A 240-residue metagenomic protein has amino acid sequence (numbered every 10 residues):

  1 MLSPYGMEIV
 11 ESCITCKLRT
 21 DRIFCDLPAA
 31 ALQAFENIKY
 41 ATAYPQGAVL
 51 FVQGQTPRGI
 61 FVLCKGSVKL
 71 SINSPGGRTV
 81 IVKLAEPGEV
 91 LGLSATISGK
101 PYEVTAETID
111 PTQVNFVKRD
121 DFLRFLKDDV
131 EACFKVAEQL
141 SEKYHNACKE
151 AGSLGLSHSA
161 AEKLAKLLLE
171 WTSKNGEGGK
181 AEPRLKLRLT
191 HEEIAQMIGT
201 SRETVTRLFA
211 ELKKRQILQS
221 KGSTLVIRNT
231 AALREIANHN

Functional and structural regions predicted by a protein language model:
M1-Q46, V90, A95-T96: Cyclic nucleotide-binding regulatory module and flanking cytosolic helices
I23, A48-P111: Cyclic nucleotide-binding regulatory domains
L32, K83-S141, H145: Cyclic-nucleotide recognition modules
K127-M197: Polybasic "coupling" helices that flank or enter modular domains
N175, K180, T190, L225-N240: Short, cationic-aromatic polyanion-contact patches
F209-A210: Short, hydrophobic-biased segments on the C-terminal half of alpha helices that form "recognition helices"
Q216: Glycine-centered, phosphate/nucleic-acid-interacting loop/turn motifs that mediate DNA/RNA or nucleotide
